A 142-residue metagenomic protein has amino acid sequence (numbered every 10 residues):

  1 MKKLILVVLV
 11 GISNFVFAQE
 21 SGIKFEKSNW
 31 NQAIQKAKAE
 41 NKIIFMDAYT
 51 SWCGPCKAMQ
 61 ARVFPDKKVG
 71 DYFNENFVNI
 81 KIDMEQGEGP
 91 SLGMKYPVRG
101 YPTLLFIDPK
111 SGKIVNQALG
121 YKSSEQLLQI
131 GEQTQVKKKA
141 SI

Functional and structural regions predicted by a protein language model:
L4-S13: Sec-dependent N-terminal signal peptides
N14-A18: Sec/Tat signal peptide C-region and signal peptidase I cleavage site
K24-S28, A48, F64-E88: Thiol-based oxidoreductase modules, predominantly thioredoxin-like and allied folds used for disulfide exchange
F25-I43, F73: A short beta-strand-turn-helix
K38-A39, D71-N74, Y96-G100: Extracellular/periplasmic catalytic domains that process cell-envelope and extracellular macromolecules
N41-I44, A48-W52, G100: Short pre-active-site segment immediately N-terminal to redox-active cysteine/selenocysteine motifs in thiol-based
A48-F64: Conserved redox-active cysteine motifs that mediate thiol-disulfide chemistry, especially di-cysteine Cys-X(1-2)-Cys
R99-A140: Non-catalytic, surface beta->alpha helical segment in thiol-disulfide oxidoreductase systems
